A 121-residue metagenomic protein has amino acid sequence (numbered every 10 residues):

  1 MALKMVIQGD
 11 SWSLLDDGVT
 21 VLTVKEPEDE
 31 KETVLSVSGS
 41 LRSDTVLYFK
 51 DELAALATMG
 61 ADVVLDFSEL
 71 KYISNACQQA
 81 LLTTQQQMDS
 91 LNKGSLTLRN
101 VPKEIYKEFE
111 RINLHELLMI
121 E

Functional and structural regions predicted by a protein language model:
A2: Small, basic N-terminal interaction modules of short regulatory proteins
M5-S11: Extended, compositionally biased accessory segments flanking or bridging domains
S11-K50, E69: STAS-typified acidic loop motif
S40-L118: Amphipathic alpha-helical interaction surfaces in cytosolic regulatory modules
